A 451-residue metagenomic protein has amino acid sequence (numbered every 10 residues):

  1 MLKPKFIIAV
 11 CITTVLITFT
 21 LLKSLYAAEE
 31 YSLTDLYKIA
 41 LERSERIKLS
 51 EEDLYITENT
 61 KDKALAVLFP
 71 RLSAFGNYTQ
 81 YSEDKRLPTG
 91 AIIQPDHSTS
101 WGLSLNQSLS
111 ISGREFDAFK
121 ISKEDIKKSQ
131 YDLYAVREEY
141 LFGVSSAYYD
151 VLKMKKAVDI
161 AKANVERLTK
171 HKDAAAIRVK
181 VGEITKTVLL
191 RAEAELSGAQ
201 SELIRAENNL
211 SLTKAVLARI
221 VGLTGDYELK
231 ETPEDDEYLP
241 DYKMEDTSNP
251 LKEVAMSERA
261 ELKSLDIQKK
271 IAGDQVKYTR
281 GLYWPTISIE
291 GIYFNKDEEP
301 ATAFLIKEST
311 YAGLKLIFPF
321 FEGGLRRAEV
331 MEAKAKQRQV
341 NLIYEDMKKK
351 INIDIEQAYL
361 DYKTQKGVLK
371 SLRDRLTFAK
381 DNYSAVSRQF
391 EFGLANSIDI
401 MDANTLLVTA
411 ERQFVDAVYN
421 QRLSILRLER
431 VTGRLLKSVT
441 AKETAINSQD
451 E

Functional and structural regions predicted by a protein language model:
F6, Y31, E139-V254, A358-D361 (+2 more regions): Periplasmic alpha-helical coiled-coil/stalk elements that build and connect Gram-negative outer-membrane
A9-K23: Bacterial N-terminal signal peptides
Y26, G225, Q413-E451: Acidic, low-complexity, intrinsically disordered peripheral segments
Y26-N77, E83, S108, G225 (+7 more regions): Bacterial Sec-pathway N-terminal export signals of envelope proteins
K48, R71-P95, N106-A135, K263 (+3 more regions): Small/polar (Gly/Ser/Thr/Ala-rich) solvent-exposed segments that form structured loops/beta-strands/short helices used
L49-A64, V136-I160, K170, I177 (+4 more regions): Amphipathic alpha-helical coiled-coil segments
T99-L105, L251, T310-L316: Hydrophobic, lipid-facing positions within transmembrane beta-strands of outer-membrane proteins
K123, K186-E195, S397-T405: Short, charged, amphipathic alpha-helical segments
